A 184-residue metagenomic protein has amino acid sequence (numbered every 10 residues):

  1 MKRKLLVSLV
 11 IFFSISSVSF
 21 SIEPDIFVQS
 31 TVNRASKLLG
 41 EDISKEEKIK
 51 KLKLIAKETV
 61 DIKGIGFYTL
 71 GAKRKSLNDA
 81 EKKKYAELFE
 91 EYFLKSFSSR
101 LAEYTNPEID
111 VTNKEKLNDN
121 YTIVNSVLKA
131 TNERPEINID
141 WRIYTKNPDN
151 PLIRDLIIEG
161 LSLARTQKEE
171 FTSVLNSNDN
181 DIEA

Functional and structural regions predicted by a protein language model:
M1-K4: Positively charged n-region of N-terminal signal peptides that target proteins for export
S8-S16: Bacterial N-terminal signal peptides
S19-S21: Boundary at the C-terminal end of the N-terminal hydrophobic targeting segment
E23-L101: Early exported N-terminus immediately downstream of N-terminal targeting peptides
K37, S44-E47, S76-A80, N106 (+3 more regions): Surface-exposed, polar/charged faces of alpha-helical domains in mature secreted/periplasmic/lumenal proteins
K95-D140: Surface-exposed, charged secondary-structure patches
E136-R165: Short beta-strand edge/turn micro-motifs at domain boundaries
D155-A184: Low-complexity, intrinsically disordered terminal/linker segments enriched in charged and Gly/Pro repeats
